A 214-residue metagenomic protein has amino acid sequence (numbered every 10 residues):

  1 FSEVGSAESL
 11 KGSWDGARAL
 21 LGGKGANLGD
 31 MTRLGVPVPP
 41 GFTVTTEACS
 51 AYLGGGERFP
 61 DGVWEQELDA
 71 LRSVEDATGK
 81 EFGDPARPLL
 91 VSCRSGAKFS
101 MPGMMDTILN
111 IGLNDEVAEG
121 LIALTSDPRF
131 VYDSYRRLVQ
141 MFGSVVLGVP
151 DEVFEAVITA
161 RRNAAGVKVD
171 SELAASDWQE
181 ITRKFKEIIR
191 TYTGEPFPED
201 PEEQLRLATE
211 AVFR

Functional and structural regions predicted by a protein language model:
F1-R214: Nucleotide/phosphate-binding sheet-loop regions of phosphoryl- and nucleotidyl-transfer enzymes
